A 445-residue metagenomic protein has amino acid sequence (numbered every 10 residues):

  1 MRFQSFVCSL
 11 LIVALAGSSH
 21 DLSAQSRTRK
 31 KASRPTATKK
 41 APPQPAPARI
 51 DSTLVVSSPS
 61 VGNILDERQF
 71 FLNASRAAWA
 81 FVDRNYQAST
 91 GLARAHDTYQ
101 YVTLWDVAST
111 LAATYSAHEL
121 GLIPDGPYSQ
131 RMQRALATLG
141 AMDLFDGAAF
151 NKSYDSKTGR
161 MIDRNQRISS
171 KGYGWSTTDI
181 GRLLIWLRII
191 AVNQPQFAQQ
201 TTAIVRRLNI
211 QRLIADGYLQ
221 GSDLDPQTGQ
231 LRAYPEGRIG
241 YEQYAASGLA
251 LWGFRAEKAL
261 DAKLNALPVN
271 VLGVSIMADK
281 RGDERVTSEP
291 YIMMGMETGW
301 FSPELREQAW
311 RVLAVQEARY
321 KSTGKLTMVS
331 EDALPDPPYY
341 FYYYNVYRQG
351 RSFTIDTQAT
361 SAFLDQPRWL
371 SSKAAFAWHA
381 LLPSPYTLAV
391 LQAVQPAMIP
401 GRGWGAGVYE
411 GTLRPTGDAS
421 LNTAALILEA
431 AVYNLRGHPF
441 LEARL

Functional and structural regions predicted by a protein language model:
M1-C8: Bacterial N-terminal signal peptides that target proteins for export
S9, A24-Q25: Intrinsically disordered, low-complexity acidic/proline-rich regions of large eukaryotic scaffold proteins
L11-L15: Hydrophobic core
Q25-L445: Ser/Thr/Asn(+Pro)-rich, low-complexity disordered segments
